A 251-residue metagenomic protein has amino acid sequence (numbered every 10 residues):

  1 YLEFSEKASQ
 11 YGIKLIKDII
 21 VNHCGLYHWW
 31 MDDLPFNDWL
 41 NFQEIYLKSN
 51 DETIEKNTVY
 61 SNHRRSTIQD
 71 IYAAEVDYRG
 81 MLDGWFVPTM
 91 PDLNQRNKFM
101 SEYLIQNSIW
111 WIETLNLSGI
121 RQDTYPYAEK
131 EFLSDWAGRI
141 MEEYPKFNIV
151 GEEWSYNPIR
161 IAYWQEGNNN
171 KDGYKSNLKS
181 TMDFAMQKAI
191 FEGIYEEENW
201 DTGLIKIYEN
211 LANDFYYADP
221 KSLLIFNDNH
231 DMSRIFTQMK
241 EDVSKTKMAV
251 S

Functional and structural regions predicted by a protein language model:
Y1-K17, D242-K247: Aromatic- and glycine-enriched glycan-recognition loops and surfaces that form the carbohydrate-binding subsites
S5, S9, H23, H28-D38 (+5 more regions): Active-site-proximal helices and loops of the catalytic beta/alpha 8
S9-H23, S61-A73, V150: Glycine-rich, aromatic-flanked loop segments that form ligand/cofactor-binding clefts across common enzyme folds
D32-F86, M90, K188-E209: Core domains of carbohydrate- and sulfate-ester-processing enzymes
M90-Y103: Active-site mouth loops of central-metabolism enzymes
N94-R96, R121-P126, I235-S244, A249-V250: Active-site rim elements
F226: Ligand-binding/active-site lining segments
